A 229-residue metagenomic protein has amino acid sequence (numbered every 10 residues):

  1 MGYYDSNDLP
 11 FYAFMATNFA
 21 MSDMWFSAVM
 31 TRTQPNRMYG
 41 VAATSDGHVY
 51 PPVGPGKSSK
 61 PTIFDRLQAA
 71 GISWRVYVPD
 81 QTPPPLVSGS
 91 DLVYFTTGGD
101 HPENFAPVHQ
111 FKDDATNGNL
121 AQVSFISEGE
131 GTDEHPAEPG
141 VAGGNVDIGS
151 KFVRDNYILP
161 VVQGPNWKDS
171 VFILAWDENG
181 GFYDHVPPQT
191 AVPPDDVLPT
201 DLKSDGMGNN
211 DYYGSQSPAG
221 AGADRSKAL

Functional and structural regions predicted by a protein language model:
M1-L229: N-terminal pro-sequences and low-complexity stem/linker regions of secreted or lumenal proteins
